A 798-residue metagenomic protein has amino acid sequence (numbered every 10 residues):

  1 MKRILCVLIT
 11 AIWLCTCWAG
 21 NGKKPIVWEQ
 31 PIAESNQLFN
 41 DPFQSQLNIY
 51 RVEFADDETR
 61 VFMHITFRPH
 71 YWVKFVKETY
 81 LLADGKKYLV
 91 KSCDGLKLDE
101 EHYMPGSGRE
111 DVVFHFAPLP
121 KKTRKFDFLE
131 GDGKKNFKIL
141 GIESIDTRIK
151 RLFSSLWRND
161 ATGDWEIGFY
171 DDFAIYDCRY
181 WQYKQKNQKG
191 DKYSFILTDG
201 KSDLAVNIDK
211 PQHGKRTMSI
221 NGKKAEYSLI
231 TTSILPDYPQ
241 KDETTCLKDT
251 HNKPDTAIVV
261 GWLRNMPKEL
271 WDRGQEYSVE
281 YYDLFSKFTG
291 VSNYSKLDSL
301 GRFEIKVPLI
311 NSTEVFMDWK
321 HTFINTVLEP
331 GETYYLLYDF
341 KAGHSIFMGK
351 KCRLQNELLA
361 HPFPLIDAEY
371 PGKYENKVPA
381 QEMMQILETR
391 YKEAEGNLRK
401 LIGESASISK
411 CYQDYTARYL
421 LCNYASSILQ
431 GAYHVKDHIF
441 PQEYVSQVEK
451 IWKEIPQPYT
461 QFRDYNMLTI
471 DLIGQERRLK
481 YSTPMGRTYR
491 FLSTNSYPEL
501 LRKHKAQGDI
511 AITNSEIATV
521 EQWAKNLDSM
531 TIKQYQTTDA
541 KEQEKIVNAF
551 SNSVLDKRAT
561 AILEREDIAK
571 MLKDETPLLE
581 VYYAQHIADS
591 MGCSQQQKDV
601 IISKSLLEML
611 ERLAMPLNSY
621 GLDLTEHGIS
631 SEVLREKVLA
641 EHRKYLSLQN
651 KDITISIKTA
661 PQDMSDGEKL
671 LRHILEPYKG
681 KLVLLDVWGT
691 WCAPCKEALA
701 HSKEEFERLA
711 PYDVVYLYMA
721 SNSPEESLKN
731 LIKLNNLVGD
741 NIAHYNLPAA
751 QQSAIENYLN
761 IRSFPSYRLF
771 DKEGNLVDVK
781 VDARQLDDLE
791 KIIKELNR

Functional and structural regions predicted by a protein language model:
Q30-E34, I149-W165, G261: Tryptophan-anchored aromatic micro-motifs
E143-R151, K184-C411: A non-transmembrane, solvent-exposed segment enriched in polar/low-complexity residues
F340-P677: Oxidative protein folding and maturation machinery
V554-T560, K733-F764, R768-K772: Short, internal strand/loop/helix patches that form the active-site neighborhood or redox-interaction surface
K679, V687-E704, S721-S723: Conserved redox-active cysteine motifs that mediate thiol-disulfide chemistry, especially di-cysteine Cys-X(1-2)-Cys
K681-L682, L699-M719, E795-N797: Conserved helix-turn-beta segment immediately C-terminal to the redox Cys motif in thioredoxin-like folds
P711-S727, L737-Q751: Thiol-based oxidoreductase modules, predominantly thioredoxin-like and allied folds used for disulfide exchange
R762-S766, K772-R798: Non-catalytic, surface beta->alpha helical segment in thiol-disulfide oxidoreductase systems
